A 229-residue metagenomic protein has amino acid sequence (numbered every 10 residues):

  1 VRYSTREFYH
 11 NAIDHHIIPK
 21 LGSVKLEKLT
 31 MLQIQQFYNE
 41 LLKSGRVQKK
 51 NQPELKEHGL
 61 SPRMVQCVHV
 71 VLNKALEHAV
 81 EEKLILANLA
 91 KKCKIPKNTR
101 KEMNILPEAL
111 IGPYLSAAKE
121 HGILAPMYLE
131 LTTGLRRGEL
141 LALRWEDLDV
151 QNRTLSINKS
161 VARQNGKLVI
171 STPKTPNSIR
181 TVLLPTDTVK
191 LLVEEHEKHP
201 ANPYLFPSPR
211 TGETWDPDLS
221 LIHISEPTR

Functional and structural regions predicted by a protein language model:
V1-L84, L89, R100, G212-L221: N-terminal core-binding DNA-recognition domain of tyrosine site-specific recombinases/integrases
V47-N51, L55-P62, Q66-V68, E81-W145 (+5 more regions): Basic, Lys/Arg- and aromatic-enriched nucleic-acid-binding interface segment
T154-S156, T172-V193, N202-L221: C-terminal catalytic core of Y-nucleophile DNA break-rejoin enzymes
G166-I170: Mixed-charge, low-complexity intrinsically disordered segments
I222-R229: Conserved small/polar residues in nucleotide/adenosyl-binding loops
